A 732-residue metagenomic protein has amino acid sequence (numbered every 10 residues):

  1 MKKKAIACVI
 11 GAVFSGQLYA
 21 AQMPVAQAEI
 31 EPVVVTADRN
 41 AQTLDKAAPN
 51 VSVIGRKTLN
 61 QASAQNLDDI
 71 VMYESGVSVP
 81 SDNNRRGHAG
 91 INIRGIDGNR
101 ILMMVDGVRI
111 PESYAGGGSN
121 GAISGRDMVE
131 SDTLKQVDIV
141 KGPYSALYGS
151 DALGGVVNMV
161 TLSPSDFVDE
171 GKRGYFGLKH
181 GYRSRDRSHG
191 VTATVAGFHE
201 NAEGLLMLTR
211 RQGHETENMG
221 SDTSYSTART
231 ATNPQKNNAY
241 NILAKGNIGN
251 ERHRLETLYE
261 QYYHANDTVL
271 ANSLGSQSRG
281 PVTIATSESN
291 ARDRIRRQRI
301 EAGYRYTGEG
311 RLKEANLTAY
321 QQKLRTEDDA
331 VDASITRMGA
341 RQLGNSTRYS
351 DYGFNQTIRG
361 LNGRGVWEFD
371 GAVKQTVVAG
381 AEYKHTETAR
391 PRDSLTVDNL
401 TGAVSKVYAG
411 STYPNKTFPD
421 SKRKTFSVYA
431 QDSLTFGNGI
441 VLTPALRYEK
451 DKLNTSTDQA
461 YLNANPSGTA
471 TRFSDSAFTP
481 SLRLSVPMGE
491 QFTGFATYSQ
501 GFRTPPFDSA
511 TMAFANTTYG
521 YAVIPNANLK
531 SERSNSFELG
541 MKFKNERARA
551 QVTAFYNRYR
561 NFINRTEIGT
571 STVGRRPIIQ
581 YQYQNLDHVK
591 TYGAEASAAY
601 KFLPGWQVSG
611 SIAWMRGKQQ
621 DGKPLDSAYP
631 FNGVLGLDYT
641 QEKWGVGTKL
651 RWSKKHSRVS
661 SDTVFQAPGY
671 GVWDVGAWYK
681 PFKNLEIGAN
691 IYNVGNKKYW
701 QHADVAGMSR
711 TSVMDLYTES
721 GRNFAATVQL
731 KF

Functional and structural regions predicted by a protein language model:
A21-F167, R187, S509, L539: Acidic, small-polar-rich N-terminal luminal/periplasmic segments of exported/outer-membrane proteins
S165, R173-K179, R183-G190, T194-D293 (+1 more regions): Periplasmic-side early beta-strands and strand-to-turn transitions of outer-membrane beta-barrels
G177-H180, T227-T232, I284-A291, G303 (+12 more regions): Extracellular loop and loop/strand-boundary signature of outer-membrane beta-barrel proteins
H180-D186, H199-N201, R210-H214, N250-R252 (+15 more regions): Transmembrane beta-strands of outer-membrane beta-barrel pores
G249, R254-Y262, I295-A460, T469 (+5 more regions): Face-selective signature of the C-terminal outer-membrane beta-barrel domain
Y349, I358-W367, I524-K530, S536 (+3 more regions): Outer membrane beta-barrel strand-and-loop segments of large Gram-negative receptors, especially TonB-dependent
G437-N438, L442, K450, F555-Y559 (+3 more regions): Gram-negative outer-membrane beta-barrel transporters
F502, R558-N561, K655-V659, Y679-F732: C-terminal beta-signal and adjacent terminal beta-strands/loops of Gram-negative outer-membrane beta-barrel proteins
